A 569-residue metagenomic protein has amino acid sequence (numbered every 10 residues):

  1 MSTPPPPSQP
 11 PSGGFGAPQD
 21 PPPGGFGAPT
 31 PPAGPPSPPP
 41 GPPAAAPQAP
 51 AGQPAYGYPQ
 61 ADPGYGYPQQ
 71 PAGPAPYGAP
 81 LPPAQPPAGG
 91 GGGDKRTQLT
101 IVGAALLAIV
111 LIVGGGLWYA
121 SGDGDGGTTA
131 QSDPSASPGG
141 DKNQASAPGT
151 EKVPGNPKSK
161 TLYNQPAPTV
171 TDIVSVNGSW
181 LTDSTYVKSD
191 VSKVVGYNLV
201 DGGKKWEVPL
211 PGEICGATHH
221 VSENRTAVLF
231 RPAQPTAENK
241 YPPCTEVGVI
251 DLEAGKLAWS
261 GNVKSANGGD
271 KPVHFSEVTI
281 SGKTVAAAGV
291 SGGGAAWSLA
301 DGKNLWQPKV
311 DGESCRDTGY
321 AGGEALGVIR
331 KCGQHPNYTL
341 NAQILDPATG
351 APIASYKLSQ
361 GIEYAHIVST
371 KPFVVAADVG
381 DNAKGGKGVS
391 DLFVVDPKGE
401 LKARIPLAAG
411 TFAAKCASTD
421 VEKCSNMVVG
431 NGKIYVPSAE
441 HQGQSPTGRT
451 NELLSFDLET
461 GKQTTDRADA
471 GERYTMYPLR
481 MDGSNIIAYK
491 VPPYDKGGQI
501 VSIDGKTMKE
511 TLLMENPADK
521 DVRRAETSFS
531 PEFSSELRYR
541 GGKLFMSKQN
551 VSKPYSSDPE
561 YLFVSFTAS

Functional and structural regions predicted by a protein language model:
M1-Q98: Intrinsically disordered, low-complexity Pro/Gly-rich regions
T97-Q98, A120-D123, G127-T185, S189-G216 (+6 more regions): Aromatic (tryptophan-biased) beta-strands that constitute blades/sheets of beta-rich domains
T169-S179, P211-N224, V263-V278, D311-E324 (+4 more regions): Repeated scaffold domains used in trafficking and secretory/extracellular systems, primarily beta-propellers
S192-V195, P235-G248, G292-A295, H335-Q343 (+4 more regions): Structural motif
G203-L340: Long, acidic/polar, low-complexity amphipathic helices and coiled-coil-like
A295, W306-S445, T450-E452, F456: Acidic, serine/threonine- and glycine-rich low-complexity intrinsically disordered segments that serve as flexible
S418-S455, T464-K509: Loop/turn-rich, solvent-exposed surfaces of beta-rich toroidal or solenoidal domains
R524-S569: Blade-level signature of beta-propeller repeat domains, shared across WD40, Kelch, NHL, RCC1 and BNR/Asp-box propellers
